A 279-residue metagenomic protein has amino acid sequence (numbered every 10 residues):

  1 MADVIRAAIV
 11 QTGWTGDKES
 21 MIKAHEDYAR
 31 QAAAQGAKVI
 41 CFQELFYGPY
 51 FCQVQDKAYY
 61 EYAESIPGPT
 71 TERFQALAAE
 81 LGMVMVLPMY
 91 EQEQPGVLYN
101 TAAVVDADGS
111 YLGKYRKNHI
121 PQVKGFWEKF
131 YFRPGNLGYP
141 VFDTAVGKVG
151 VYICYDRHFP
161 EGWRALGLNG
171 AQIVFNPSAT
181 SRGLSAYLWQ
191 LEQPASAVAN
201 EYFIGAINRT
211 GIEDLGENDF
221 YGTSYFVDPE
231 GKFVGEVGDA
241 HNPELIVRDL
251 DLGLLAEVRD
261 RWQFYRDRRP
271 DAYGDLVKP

Functional and structural regions predicted by a protein language model:
A2-A7: Extreme N-terminal starter segment of soluble prokaryotic enzymes
Q11-G16: Short polar catalytic/cofactor-binding loops
K18, E26-D108, K114, T180-N200: Cys-nucleophile CN-hydrolase/nitrilase-fold catalytic domain and related Cys-dependent amidase chemistry that acts on
A63-V86, K148, C154-E244: CN hydrolase (nitrilase-like) catalytic-core segments centered on the catalytic cysteine and neighboring Lys/Glu
E64, A76, E93-Q172, R182-A195 (+2 more regions): Active-site catalytic loop in hydrolytic enzyme cores
L87-M89, T101-V104, P140, S224-F226 (+1 more regions): Short beta-strand scaffold segments in enzyme catalytic cores
T101, K114-R116, N176, E236-V237 (+1 more regions): Residue-level detector of high-confidence beta-strand sites
G253-P279: A conserved C-terminal secondary-structure "cap"
